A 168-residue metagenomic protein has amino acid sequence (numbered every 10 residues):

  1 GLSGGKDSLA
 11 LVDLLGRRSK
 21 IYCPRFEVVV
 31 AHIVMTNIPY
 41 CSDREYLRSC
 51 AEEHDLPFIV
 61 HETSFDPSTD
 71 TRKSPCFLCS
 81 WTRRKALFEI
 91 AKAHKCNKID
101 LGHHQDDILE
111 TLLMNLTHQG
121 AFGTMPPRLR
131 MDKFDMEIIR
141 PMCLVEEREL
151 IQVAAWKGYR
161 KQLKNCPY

Functional and structural regions predicted by a protein language model:
G1-E110, H118-A121, P126, R148-W156: ATP-dependent adenylation/nucleotidyltransferase module used to activate substrates
L2, S74, E137, P141 (+1 more regions): A general structural-boundary detector
T36-I38, L144, P167: Short, surface-exposed acidic/glycine-rich loop or hinge patches that mediate macromolecular interfaces
H61, Y159-Y168: Conserved S-adenosyl-L-methionine
M114: Substrate-recognition/cap helix-loop segment adjacent to the acidic, metal-dependent catalytic center of Asp-based
Q119, P127-L129, N165-Y168: Short, acidic/turn-prone active-site loops that include or flank metal/cofactor- and phosphate-binding residues
T124-Q162: Metal-dependent de-N-acetylase/amidase catalytic core
